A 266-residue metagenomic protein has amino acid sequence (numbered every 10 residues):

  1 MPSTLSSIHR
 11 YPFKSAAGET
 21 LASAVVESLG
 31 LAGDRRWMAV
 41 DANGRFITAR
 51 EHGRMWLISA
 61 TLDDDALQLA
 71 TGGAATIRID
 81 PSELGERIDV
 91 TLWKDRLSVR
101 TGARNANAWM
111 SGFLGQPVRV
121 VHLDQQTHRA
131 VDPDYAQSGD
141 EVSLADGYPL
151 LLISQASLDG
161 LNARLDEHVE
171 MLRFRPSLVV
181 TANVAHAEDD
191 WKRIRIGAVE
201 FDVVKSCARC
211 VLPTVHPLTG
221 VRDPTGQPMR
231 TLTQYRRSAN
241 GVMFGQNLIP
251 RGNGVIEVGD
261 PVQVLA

Functional and structural regions predicted by a protein language model:
M1-A266: Metal-cofactor-dependent catalytic cores
